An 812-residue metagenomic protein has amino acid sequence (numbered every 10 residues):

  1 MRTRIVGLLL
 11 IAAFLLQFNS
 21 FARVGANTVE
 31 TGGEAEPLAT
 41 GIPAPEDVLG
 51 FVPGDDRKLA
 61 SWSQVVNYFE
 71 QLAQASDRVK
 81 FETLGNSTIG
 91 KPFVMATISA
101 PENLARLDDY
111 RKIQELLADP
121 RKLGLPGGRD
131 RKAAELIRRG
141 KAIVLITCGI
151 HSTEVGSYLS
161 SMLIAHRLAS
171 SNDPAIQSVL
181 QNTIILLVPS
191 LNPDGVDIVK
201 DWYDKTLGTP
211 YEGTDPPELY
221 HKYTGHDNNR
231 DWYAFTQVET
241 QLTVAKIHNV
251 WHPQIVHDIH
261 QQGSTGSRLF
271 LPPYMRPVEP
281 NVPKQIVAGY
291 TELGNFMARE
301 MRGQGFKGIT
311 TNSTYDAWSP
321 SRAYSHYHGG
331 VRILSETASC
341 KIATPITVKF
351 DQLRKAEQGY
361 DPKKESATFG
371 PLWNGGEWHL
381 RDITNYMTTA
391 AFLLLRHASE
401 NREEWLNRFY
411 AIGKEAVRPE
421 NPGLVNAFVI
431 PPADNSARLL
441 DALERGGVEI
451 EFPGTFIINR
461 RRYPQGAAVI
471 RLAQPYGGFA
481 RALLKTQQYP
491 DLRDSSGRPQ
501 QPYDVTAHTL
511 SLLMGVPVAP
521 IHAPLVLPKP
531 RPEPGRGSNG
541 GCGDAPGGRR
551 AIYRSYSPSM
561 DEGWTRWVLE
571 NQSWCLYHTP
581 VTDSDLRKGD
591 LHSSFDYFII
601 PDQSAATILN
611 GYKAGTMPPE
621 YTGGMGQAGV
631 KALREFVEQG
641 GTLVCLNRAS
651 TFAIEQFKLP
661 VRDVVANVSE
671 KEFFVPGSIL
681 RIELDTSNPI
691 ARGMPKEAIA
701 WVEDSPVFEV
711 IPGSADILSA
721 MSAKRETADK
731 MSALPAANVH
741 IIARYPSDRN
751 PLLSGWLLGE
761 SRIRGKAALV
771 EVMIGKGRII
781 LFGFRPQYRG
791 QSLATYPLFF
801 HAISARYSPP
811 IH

Functional and structural regions predicted by a protein language model:
M1-L9: Bacterial N-terminal signal peptides that target proteins for export
L8-N19: Bacterial N-terminal signal peptides
A12, S714-A723, A728-K730: Intrinsic, low-complexity polybasic segments
R23-I184, T224, R230-D231, T236-V238 (+8 more regions): Intrinsic-disorder/low-complexity accessory segments
P193-I198: Secretory-pathway/luminal and periplasmic proteins that interact with or process carbohydrate-rich
V199-Y211: Aromatic- and acidic-residue-enriched segments that line the glycan-binding/catalytic groove of carbohydrate-active
I259-Q262: Short acidic/histidine-rich active-site segments
